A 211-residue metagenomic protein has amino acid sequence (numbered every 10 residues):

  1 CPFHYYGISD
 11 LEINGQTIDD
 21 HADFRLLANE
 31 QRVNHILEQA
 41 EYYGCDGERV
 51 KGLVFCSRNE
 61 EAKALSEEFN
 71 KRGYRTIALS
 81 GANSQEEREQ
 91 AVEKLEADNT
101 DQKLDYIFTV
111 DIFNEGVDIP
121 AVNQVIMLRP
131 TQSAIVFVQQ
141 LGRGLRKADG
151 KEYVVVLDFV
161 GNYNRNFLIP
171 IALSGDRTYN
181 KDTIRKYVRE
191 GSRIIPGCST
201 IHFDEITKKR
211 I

Functional and structural regions predicted by a protein language model:
C1, R72-R75, P120-Q124, Q132 (+1 more regions): Short glycine-/polar-rich loops that comprise or flank the Walker A/P-loop and associated switch/sensor motifs
C1-L53: Conserved interdomain linker/interface between the two RecA-like ATPase lobes of SF2 helicase motors
G7-L11, N59-E60, N83-S84, F113-N114 (+3 more regions): Conserved nucleotide-binding/hydrolysis micro-motifs of P-loop NTPases
E30-N34, E89, Y106, V110 (+4 more regions): Amphipathic alpha-helical transducer elements in NTP-driven molecular machines
H35, E41-G47, L168-I211: Long, largely alpha-helical accessory region at the distal end of helicase-like NTP-driven motors
L53, E61-N114: Conserved helicase ATPase core of P-loop NTP-dependent helicases/translocases
I107-V125, G142-R146: SF2 helicase motor core recognition
S133-Q139, R143-R177: Conserved segment of the helicase C-terminal RecA-like domain
